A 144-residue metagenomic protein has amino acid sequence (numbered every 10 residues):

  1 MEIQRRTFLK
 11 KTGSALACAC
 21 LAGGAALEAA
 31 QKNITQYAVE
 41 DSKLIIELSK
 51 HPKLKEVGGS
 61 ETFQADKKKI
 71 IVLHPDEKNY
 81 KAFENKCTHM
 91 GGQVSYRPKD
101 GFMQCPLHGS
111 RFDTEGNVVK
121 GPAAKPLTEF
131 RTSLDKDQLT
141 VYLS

Functional and structural regions predicted by a protein language model:
M1-C20: N-terminal secretory signal peptides and thylakoid transit peptides that target proteins across membranes
A19-L27: Membrane-interfacial helix-loop segments of redox and metal-homeostasis proteins, especially TM-loop-TM junctions
A26-T88, G92-P98, T128-S144: N-terminal pre-ligand scaffold of iron-sulfur
G101-G109, V119-T128: Short cysteine/histidine-rich metal-coordination sites, predominantly Zn2+-binding motifs
